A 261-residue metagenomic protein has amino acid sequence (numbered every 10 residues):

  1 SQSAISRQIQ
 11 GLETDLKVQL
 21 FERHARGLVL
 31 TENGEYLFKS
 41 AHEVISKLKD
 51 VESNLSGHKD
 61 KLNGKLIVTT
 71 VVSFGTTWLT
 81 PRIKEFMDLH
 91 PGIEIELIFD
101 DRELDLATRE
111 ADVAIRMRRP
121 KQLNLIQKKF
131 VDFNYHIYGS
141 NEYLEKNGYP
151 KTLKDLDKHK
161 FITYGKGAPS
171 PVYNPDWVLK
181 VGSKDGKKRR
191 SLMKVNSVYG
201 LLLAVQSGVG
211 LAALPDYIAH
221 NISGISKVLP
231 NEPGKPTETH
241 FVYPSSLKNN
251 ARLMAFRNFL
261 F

Functional and structural regions predicted by a protein language model:
S1-A4, Q8: Helix-turn-helix DNA-binding motif, specifically the short coil turn and the N-cap/start of the second
S3, T77, L214: Key DNA-contact positions within bacterial/archaeal DNA-binding proteins
L12-E13, I225: Conserved amphipathic alpha-helical core elements
E13-L30: A short LG(V/I)-centered, amphipathic sequence patch enriched for acidic residue(s) preceding the LG motif
A25-L28, E35, S46-T69: Short helix-loop hinge/linker segments at domain boundaries
G64-I126: Central regulatory/effector-binding core of bacterial HTH transcription factors
T108, P120-H240: C-terminal regulatory
L229-F261: A late-sequence structural motif
